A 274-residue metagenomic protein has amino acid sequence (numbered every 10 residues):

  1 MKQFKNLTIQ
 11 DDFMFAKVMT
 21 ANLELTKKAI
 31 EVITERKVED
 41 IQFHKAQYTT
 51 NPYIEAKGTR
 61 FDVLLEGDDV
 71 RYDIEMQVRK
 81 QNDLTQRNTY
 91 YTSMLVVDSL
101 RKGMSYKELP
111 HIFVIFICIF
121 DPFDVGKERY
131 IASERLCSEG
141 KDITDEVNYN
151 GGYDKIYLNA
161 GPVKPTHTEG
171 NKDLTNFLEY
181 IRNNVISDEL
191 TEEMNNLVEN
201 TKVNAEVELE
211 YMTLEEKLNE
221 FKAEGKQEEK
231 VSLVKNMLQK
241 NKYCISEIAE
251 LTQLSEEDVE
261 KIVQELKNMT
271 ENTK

Functional and structural regions predicted by a protein language model:
M1-D154, K164, K274: Accessory alpha/beta interaction modules
K2-K5, D68, Y72-Q77, T168-K274: Short, charged alpha-helical interaction segments and adjacent helix-coil junctions
L158: LysM (lysin motif) carbohydrate-binding repeats in extracellular/periplasmic proteins that recognize
